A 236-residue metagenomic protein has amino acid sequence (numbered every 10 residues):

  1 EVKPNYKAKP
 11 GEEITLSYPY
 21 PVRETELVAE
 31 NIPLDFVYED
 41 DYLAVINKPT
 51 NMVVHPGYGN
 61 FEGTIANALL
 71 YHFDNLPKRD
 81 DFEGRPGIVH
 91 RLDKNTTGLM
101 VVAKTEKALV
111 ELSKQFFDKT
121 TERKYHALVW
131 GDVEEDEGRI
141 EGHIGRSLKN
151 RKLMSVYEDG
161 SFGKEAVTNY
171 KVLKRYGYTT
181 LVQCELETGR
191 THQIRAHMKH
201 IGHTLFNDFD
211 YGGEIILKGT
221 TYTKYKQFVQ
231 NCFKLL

Functional and structural regions predicted by a protein language model:
E1-L236: RNA pseudouridine synthases
